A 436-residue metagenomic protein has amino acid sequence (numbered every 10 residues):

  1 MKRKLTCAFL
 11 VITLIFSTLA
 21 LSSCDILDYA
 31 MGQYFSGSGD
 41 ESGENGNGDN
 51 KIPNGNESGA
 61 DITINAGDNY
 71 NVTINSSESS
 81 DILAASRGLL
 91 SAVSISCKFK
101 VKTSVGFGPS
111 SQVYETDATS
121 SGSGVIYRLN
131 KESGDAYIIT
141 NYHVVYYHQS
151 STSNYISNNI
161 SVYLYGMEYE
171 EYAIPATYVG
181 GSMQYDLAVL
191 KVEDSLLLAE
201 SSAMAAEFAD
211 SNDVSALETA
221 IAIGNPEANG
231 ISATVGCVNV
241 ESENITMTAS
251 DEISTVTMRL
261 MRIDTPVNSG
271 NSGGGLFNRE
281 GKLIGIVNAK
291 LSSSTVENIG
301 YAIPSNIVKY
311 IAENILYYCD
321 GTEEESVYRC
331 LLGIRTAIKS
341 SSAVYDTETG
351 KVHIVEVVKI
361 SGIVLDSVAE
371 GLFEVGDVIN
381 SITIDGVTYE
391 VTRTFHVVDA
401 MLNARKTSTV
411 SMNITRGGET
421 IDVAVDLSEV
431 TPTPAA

Functional and structural regions predicted by a protein language model:
M1-G59, T63, N75-I95, V125-Y127 (+9 more regions): Gram-positive cell-envelope targeting signals
K4, A8-T13, T18, C24-S58 (+2 more regions): C-terminal recognition in membrane/secretory proteostasis and scaffolding
D25-D28, Y142-S153, S157, L196-A205 (+5 more regions): Active-site loop architecture of trypsin-fold serine endopeptidases
D28-A30, R128-Y185, D194-S195, F395 (+1 more regions): Catalytic-histidine neighborhood of serine endopeptidases, predominantly the chymotrypsin-like S1/PA family
T73-I82, K102-N141, Y172-P175, A205-E207 (+4 more regions): A conserved glycine-rich beta-strand in the N-terminal activation segment of trypsin-fold
N75, I82-A84, H148-S153, T177-V179 (+4 more regions): Active-site substrate-binding loop(s) of clan PA
L90-I95, G124, A136, T140 (+15 more regions): Terminal peptide-recognition signature
V105-T116, Y169, G181-Y185, L196-A199 (+4 more regions): Gly/Ser-enriched beta-turn/beta-hairpin loop segments
